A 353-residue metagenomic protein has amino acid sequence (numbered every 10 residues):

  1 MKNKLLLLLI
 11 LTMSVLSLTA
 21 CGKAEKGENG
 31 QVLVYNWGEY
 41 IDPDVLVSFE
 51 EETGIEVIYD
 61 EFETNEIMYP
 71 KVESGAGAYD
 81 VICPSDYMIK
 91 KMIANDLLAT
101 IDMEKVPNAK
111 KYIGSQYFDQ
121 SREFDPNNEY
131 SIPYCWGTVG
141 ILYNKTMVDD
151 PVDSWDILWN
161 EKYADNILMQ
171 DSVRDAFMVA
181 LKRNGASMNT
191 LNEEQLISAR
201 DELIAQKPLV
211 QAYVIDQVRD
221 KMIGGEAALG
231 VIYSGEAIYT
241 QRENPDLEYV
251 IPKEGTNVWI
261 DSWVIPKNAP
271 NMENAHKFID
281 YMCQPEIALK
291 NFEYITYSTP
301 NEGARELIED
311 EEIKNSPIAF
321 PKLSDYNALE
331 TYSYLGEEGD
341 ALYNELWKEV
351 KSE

Functional and structural regions predicted by a protein language model:
M1-Q31, E353: Short, low-complexity disordered leader/linker segments with a strong preference for bacterial N-terminal type II
G22-M92, D220: Early extracytoplasmic/lumenal segment of secretory-pathway proteins
Y79, C83-E226: Extracytoplasmic ligand-binding site segments that recognize negatively charged/polar headgroups
M88-K91, I223, L229-D246: A ligand-binding cleft/hinge motif common to bilobed small-molecule-binding domains
G140-M147, K182-R183, W259-N271, I279-M282 (+1 more regions): A bilobed periplasmic-binding-protein/Venus flytrap-type ligand-binding module shared by bacterial periplasmic
L196-A205, E243-K267: Periplasmic-binding protein-like
P266-N327: Mature extracytoplasmic/periplasmic domains
L323-E353: Conserved C-terminal helix/tail region of periplasmic/extracytoplasmic solute-binding proteins
